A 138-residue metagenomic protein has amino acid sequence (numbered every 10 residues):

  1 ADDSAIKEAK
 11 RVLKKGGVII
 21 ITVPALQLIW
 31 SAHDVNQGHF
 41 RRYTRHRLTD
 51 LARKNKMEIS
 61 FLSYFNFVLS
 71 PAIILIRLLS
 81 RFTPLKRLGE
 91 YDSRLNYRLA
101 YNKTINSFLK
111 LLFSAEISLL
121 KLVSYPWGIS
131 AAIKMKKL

Functional and structural regions predicted by a protein language model:
A1-S31, T44-T49, I133-K137: Conserved SAM-binding loop
D3-K7, D34-Q37, N55, L75-R77: Short, glycine/charged-enriched secondary-structure capping and boundary segments
I21, A32-V35, A115, L119: Short, functionally important structural connectors and interaction interfaces within domains
S31-L51, S63-N66: Acceptor-substrate binding/catalytic loop of class I
T49-F82: Substrate-binding/catalytic lobe of Class I Rossmann-like enzymes that use SAM or dcSAM, i.e., the mid-to-C-terminal
L69-L138: A C-terminal cap/extension of S-adenosyl-L-methionine-dependent methyltransferases that defines the acceptor-substrate
